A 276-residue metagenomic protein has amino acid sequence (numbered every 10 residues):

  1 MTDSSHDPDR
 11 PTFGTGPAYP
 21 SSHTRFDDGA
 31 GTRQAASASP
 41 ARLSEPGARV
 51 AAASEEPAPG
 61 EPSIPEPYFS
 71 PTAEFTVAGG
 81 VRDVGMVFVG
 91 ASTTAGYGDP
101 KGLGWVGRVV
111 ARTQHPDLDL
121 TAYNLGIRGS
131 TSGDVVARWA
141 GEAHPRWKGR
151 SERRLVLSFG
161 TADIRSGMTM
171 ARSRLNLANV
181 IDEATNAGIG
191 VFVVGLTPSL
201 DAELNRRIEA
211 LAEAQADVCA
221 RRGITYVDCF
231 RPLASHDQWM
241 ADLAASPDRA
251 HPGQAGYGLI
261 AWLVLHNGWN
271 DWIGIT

Functional and structural regions predicted by a protein language model:
H6-D9, G14, Y19, P198-T276: Catalytic His-Asp segment of secreted/periplasmic serine-dependent ester chemistry enzymes
H6-P59: N-terminal intrinsically disordered, low-complexity tails
S54-R128, A140-G149: Serine-esterase "nucleophile elbow" of acetyl-processing enzymes
M86-F88, T121-G126, R153-S158, G190-G195 (+1 more regions): Structural recognition of the beta-strand scaffold that forms the well-ordered cores of secreted hydrolase catalytic
D99-G102, D117, G133-L175, S199: Oxyanion-hole/transition-state-stabilizing segment in secreted/luminal serine hydrolases and related acyltransferases
P145-E152, A187-G188, D271-I273: Glycine-rich phosphate-binding loop signature in dinucleotide/nucleotide-binding domains
S158-A162, V180-E213, H236: Active-site segments of SGNH/GDSL-like serine hydrolases that catalyze O-acetyl group transfer/hydrolysis on lipids
